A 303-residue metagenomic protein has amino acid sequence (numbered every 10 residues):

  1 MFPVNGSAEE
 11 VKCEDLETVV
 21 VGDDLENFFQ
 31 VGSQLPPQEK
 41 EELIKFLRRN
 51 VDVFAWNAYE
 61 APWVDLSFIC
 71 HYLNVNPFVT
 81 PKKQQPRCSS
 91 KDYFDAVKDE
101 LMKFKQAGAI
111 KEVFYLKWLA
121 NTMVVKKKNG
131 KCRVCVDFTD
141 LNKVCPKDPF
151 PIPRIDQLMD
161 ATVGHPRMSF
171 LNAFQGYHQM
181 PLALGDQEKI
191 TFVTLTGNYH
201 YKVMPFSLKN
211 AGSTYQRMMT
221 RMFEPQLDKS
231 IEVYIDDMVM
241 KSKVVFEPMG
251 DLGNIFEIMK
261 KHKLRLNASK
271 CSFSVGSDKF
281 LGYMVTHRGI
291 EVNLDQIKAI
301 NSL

Functional and structural regions predicted by a protein language model:
M1-V4, A8, E14: Acidic, serine/threonine-rich intrinsically disordered low-complexity regions
V4-G6, T18-L303: Retroelement reverse transcriptase polymerase core
